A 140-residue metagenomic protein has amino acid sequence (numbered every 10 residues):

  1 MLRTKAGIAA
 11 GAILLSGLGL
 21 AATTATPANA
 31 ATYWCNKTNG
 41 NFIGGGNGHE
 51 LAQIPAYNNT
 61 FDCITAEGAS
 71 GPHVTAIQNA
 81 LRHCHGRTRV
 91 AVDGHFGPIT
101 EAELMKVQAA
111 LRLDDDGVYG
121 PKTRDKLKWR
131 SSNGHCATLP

Functional and structural regions predicted by a protein language model:
M1-A30: Secretory targeting and sorting signals
L2, T26-G94, A137-P140: Acidic, Ser/Thr/Pro/Gly-enriched interdomain connector segments
T4-A6, N79, A109: Hydrophobic alpha-helical segments, especially transmembrane helices and their immediate juxtamembrane helical caps
L14, L18, T24-T26, N47 (+2 more regions): Residue-level recognition of conserved structural "scaffold" positions that shape functional pockets and channels
I64-V74, R82-W129: Short acidic, glycine/serine/threonine-rich helix-capping segments at coil-helix boundaries
K128-P140: Intrinsically disordered, low-complexity Ser/Thr-rich linker and spacer segments in cell-wall-related proteins
